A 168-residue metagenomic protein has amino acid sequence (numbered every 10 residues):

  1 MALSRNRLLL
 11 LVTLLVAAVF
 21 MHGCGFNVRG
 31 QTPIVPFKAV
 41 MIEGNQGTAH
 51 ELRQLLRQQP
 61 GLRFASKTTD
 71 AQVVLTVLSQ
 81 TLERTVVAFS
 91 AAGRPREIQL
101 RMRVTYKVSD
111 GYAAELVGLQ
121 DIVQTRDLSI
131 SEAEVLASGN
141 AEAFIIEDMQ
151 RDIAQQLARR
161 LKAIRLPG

Functional and structural regions predicted by a protein language model:
M1-V12: Bacterial N-terminal signal peptides that target proteins for export
F20-G23: C-terminal motif of bacterial Sec signal peptides marking the signal peptidase cleavage site
G25-V28: Bacterial signal peptide processing site
V35-T81: N-terminal segment of the mature soluble domain
V40, G44, T48, R96-I98 (+3 more regions): Extracytoplasmic/periplasmic, Sec-exported soluble proteins
T76-D121, L128-A143, R159: Surface-exposed short loop/turn segments
L136-G168: C-terminal/domain-edge helix-coil "capping" segments
